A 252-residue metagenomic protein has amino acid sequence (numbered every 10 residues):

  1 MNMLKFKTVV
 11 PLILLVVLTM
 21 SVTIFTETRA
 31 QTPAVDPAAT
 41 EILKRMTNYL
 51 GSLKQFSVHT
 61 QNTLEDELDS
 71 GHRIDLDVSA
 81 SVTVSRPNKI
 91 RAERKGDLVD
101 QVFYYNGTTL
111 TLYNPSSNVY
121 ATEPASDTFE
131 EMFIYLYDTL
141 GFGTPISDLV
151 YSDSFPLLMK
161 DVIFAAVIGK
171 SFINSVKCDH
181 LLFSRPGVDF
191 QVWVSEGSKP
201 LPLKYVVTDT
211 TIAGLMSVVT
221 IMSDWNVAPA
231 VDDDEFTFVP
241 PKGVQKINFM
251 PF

Functional and structural regions predicted by a protein language model:
N2-L14: Bacterial N-terminal signal peptides that target proteins for export
L12-T23: Bacterial N-terminal signal peptides
I24-A30: Sec/Tat signal peptide C-region and signal peptidase I cleavage site
A30, A34-P37, V58-T63, T111 (+2 more regions): Gly/Pro-enriched, hydrophobic low-complexity segments that function as extracytoplasmic propeptides/linkers
T32-I42, N114-K177, V239-Q245, F249-F252: Flexible, processing/modification-adjacent segments and terminal tails in exported/periplasmic/extracellular proteins
A39-V119: N-terminal mature ectodomain segment of secretory-pathway/periplasmic proteins
E67, D100-V102, Y120-T122, F129-M132 (+3 more regions): A short local loop/turn or secondary-structure capping micro-motif enriched for an aromatic residue
D77-S81, V102, Y120-T122, F164 (+2 more regions): Well-ordered beta-strand positions in beta-sheet-rich domains
